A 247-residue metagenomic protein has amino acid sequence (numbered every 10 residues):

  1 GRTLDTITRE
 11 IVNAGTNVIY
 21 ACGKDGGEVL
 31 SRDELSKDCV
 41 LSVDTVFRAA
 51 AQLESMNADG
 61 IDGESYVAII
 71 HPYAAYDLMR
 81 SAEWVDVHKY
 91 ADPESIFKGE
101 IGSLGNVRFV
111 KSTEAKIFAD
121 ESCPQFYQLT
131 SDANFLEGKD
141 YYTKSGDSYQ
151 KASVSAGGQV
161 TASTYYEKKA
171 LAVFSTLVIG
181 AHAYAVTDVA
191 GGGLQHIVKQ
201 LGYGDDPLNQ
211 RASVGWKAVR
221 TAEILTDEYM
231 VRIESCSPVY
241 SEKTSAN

Functional and structural regions predicted by a protein language model:
G1-D25, A58-A74, F109, D206-V219: Long, contiguous amphipathic alpha-helices that act as assembly "spine/axial" helices in icosahedral shell and virion
V29-Q52, Y73-N247: Sequence/fold signature of self-assembling virion shell proteins
S55: Conserved helix-loop functional segments at active or binding sites
